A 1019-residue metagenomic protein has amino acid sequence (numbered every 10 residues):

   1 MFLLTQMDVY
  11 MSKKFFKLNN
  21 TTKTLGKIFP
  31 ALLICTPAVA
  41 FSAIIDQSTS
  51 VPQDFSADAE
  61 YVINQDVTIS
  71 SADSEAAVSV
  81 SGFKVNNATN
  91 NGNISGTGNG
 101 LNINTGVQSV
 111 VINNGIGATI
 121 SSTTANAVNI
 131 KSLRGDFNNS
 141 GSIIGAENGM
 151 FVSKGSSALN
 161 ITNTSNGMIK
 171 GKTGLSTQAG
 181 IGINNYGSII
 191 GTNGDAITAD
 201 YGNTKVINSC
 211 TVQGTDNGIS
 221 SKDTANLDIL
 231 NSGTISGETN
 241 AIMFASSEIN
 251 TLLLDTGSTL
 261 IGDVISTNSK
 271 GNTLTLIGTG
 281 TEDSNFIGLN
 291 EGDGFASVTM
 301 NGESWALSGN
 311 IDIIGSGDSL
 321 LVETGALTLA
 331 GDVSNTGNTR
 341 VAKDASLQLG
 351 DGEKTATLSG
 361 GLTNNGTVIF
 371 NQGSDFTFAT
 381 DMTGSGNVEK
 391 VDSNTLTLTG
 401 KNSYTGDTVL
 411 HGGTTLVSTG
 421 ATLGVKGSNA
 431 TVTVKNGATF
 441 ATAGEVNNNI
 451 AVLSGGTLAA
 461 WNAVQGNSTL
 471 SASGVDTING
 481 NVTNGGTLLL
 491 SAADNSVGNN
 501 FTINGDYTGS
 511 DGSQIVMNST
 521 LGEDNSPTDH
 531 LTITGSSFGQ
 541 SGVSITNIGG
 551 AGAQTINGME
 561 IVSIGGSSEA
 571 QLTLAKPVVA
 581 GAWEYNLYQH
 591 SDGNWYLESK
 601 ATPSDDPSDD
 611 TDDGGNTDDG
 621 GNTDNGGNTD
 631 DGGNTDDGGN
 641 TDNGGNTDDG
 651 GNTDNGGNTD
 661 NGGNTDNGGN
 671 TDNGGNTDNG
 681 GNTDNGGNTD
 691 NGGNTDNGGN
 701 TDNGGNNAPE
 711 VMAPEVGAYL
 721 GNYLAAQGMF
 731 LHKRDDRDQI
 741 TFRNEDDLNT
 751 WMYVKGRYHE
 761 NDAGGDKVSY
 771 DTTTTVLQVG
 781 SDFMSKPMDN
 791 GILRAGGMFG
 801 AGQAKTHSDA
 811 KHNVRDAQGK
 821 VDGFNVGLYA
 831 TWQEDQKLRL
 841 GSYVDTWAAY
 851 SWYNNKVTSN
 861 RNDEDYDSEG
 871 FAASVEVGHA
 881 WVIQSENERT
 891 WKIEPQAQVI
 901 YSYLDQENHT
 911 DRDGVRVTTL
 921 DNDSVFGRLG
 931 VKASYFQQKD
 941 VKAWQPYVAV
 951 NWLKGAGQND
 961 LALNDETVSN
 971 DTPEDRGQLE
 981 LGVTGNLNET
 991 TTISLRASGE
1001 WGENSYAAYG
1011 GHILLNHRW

Functional and structural regions predicted by a protein language model:
F2-L4, K13, D46, P52 (+5 more regions): Outer-membrane translocation/initiation segment of Type V secreted surface proteins
F41-Q47, A59-E75, T89-G98, N113-T124 (+22 more regions): Beta-strand-rich solenoid/repeat architectures in extracellular/passenger domains of polysaccharide-targeting enzymes
S50-E60, E75-F83, N99-G106, A125-S132 (+18 more regions): Glycine-rich beta-solenoid repeat tracts in large extracellular/virion proteins
S70, N93, N700-S885, A997-S998 (+1 more regions): Outer membrane beta-barrel translocator domains of Type V secretion systems
L230, I235, T239, N268-G352 (+7 more regions): Extracellular beta-solenoid/beta-roll
N744, S785-D789, E834-L838, W881-N887 (+6 more regions): Outer-membrane beta-barrel strand-turn architecture
T750-G756, A795-Q803, V844-W852, A897-Y903 (+6 more regions): Transmembrane beta-barrel strands of outer-membrane/channel proteins
P787, F824-G827, R912, R916-W1019: Outer membrane beta-barrel transmembrane domains
